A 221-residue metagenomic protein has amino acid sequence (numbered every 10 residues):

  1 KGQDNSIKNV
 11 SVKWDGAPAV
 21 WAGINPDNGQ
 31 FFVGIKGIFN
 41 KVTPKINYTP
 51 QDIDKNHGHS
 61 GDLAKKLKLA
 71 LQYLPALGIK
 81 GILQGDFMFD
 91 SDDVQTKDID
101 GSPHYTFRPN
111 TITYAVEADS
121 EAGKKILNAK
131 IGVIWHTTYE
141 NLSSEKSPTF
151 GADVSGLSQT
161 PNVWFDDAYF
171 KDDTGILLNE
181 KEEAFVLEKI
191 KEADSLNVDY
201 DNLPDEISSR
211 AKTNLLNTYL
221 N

Functional and structural regions predicted by a protein language model:
K1-K8, K13-P18, A22-N221: Core nucleotide-handling region used for phosphoryl-transfer chemistry
